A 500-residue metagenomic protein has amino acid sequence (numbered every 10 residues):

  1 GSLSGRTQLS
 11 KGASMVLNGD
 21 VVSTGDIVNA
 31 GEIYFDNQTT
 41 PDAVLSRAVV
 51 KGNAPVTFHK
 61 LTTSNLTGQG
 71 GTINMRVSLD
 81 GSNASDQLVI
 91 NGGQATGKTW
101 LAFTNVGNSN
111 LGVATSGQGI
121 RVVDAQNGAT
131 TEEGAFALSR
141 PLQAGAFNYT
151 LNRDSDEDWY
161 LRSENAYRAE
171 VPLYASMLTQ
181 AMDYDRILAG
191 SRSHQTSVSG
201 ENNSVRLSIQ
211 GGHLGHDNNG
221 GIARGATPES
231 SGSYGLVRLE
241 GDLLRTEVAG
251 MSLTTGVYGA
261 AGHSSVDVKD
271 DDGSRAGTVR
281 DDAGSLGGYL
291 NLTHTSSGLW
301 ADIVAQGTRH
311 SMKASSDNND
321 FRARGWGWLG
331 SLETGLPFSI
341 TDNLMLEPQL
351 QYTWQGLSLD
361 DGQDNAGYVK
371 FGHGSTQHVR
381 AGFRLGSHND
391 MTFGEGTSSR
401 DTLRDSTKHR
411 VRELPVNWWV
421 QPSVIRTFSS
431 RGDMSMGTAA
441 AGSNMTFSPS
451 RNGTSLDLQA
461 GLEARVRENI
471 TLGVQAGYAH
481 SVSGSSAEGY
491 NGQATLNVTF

Functional and structural regions predicted by a protein language model:
G1-W100, T104, S109-S163: Extracellular beta-solenoid/beta-roll
L3, D20-V22, D26, W159-T179 (+4 more regions): Primarily extracellular Gram-negative trimeric autotransporter adhesin
L61-T63, A366-K370: Alpha-helical protein-protein interaction scaffolds
D80-A84, N110-V113, A249, I340-D342 (+2 more regions): Short glycine/serine/proline-enriched coil/turn segments at secondary-structure junctions
N105, D124-Q126, R162-A166, D242 (+2 more regions): Short beta-strand-to-coil "C-cap" segments at the C-terminal boundary of structured domains/repeats, marking
G112-T130, A223-L243, V369-T376: Short secondary-structure subsegments characteristic of cysteine-rich extracellular domains
E164-Q349, W354-G356, D360-G362, S450 (+1 more regions): Outer membrane beta-barrel translocator domains of Type V secretion systems
F371-F500: Outer membrane beta-barrel transmembrane domains
